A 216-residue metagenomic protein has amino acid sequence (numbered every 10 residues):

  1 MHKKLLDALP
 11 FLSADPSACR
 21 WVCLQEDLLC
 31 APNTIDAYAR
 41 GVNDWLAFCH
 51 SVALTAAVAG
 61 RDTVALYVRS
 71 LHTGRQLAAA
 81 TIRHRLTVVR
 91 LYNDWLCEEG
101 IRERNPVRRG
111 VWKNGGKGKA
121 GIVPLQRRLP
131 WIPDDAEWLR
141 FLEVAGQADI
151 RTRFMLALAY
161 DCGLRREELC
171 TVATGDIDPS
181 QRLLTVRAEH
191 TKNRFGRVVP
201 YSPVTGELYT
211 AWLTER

Functional and structural regions predicted by a protein language model:
M1-A14: Acidic, low-complexity proline/glycine-rich segments
A18-Q126: N-terminal core-binding DNA-recognition domain of tyrosine recombinases/integrases
L28, A57, R75, W131 (+2 more regions): Helix-turn-helix-type domain boundary/helix-start signal
T34, R85, D134, R151-T152 (+3 more regions): Hydrophobic (often cysteine-bearing) scaffold residues that line and stabilize catalytic clefts of nucleotide/cofactor
Y38, V89, M155-L156, G163 (+1 more regions): Alpha-helix N-cap/helix-start motif at helix boundaries, enriched for small hydrophobics
R104, G116-R140, K192-V204: DNA breakage-rejoining catalytic core of tyrosine-based enzymes
D135-R166, F195: Basic, Lys/Arg- and aromatic-enriched nucleic-acid-binding interface segment
E167, T171-T214: Conserved tyrosine-mediated DNA breakage-rejoining catalytic core shared by Y-recombinases
